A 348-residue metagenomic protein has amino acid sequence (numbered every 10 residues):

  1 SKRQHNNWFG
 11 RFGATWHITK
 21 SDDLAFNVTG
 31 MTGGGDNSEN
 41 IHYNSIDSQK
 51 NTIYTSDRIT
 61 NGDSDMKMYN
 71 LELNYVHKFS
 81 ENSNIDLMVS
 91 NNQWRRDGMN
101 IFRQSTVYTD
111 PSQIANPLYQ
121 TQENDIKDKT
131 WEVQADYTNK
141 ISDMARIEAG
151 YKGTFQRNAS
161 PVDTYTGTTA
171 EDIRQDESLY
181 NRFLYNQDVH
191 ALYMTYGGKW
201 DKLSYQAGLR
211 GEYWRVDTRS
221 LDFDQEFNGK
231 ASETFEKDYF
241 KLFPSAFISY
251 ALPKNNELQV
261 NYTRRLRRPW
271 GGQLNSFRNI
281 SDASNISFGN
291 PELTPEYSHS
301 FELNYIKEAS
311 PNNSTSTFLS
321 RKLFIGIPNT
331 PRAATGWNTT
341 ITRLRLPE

Functional and structural regions predicted by a protein language model:
S1-E348: Primarily recognizes Gram-negative and organellar outer-membrane beta-barrels
